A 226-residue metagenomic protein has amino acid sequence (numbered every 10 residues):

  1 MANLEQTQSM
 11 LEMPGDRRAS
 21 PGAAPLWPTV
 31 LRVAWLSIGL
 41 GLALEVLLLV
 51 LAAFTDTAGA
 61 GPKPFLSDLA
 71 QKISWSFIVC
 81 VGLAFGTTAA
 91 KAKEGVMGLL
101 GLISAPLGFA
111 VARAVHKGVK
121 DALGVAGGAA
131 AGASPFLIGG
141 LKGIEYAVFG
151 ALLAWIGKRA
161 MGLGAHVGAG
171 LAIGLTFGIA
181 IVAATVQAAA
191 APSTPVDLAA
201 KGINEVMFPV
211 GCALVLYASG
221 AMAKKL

Functional and structural regions predicted by a protein language model:
A2-L226: Juxtamembrane/disordered regions of integral membrane proteins
